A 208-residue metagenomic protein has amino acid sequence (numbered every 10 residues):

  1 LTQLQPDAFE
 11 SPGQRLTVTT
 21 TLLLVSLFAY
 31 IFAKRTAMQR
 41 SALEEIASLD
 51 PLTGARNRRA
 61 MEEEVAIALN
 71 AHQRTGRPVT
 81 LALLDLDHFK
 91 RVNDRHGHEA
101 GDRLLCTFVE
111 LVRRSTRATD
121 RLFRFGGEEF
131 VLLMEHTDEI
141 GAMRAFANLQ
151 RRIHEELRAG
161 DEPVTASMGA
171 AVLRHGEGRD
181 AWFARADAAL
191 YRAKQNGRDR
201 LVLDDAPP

Functional and structural regions predicted by a protein language model:
L1-R35: Alpha-helical transmembrane segments and their interfaces in multipass membrane proteins
E44-A66, L84-H98, C106: Conserved nucleotide-binding and Mg2+-coordinating catalytic segments in signaling enzymes
M61, V65, A82, L105 (+3 more regions): Heptad-repeat coiled-coil signal-transmission/dimerization helices
H98, E139-A147, V172-P208: Catalytic-core segments of nucleotide cyclases and related cyclic-nucleotide turnover enzymes
L104, V131-R151: Short helix/loop segment flanking the catalytic signature motif in cyclic-nucleotide metabolism enzymes
R114-T119, Q150-D161, V172, L190-R192: Short catalytic/binding micro-motifs of nucleotide second-messenger systems
R121-R124: A short pre-motif secondary-structure segment
